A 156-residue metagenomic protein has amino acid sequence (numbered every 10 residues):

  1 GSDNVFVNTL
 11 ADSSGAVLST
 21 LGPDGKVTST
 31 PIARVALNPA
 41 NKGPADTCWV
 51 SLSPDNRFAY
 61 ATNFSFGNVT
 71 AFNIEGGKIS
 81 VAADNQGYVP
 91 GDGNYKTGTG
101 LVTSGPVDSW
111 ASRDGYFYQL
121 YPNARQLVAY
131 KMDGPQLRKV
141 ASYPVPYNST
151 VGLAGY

Functional and structural regions predicted by a protein language model:
G1-F6, V35-F58, V89-Y116, V145-Y156: Beta-rich, blade/repeat-based domains predominating in secreted/periplasmic proteins but also intracellular
G1-L21, V27-S29: Acidic, glycine-rich loop-and-beta core segments that form the ion-binding/anion-interacting portion of active sites
T9-S13, L21, F64-S65, L120-N123 (+1 more regions): Short loop/turn segments immediately following the C-termini of beta-strands
S13-S19, T30-P39, D46-S53, F58-T70: Detector for outer-membrane/organellar transmembrane beta-barrel domains, recognizing the amphipathic beta-strand
S14-A16, R57, G67-V69, I79 (+3 more regions): Repetitive beta-architecture junctions, highlighting loop-to-beta-strand starts across blade-like repeats
L18-V27, A71-S80, Y130-R138: Short loop/turn segments immediately following beta-strands, especially the blade-tip and inter-blade linker loops
Y60-N63, K78-D84, Y95, D108: A sequence-level detector for low-complexity, Ser/Thr- and acidic-rich stretches
P122-Y156: Blade-level signature of beta-propeller repeat domains, shared across WD40, Kelch, NHL, RCC1 and BNR/Asp-box propellers
